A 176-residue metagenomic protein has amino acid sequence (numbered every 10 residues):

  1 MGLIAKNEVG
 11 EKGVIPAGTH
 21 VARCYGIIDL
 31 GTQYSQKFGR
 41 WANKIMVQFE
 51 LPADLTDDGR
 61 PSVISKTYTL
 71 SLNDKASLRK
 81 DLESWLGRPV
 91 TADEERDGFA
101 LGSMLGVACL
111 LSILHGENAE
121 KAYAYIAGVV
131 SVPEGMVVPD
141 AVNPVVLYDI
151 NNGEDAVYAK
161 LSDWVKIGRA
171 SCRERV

Functional and structural regions predicted by a protein language model:
M1-R175: Short beta-rich binding modules
